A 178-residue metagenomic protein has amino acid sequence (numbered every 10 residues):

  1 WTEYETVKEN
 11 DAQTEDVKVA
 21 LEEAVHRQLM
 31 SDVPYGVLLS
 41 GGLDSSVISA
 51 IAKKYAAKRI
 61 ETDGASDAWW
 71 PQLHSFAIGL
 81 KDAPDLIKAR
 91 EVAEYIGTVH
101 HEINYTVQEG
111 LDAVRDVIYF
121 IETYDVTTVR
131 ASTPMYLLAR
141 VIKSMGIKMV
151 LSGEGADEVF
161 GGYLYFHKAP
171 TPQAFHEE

Functional and structural regions predicted by a protein language model:
T2-E178: ATP-dependent adenylate-handling active sites, centered on carboxylate activation for C-N bond formation
